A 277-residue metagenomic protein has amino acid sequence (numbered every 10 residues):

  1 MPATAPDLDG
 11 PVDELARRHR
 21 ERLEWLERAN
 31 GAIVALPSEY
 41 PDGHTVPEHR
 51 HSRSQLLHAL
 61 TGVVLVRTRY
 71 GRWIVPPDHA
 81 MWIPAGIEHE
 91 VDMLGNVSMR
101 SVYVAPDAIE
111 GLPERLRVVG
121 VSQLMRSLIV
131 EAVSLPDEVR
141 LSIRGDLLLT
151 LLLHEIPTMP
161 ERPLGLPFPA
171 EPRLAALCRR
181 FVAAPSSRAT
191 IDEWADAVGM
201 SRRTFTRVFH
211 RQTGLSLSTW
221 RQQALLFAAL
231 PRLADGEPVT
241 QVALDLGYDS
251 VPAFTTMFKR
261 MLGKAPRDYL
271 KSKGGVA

Functional and structural regions predicted by a protein language model:
M1-A3, T256-A277: …primarily DNA-binding HTH/wHTH and HhH modules…
M1-V63: Generic protein-terminus/edge-of-domain signal
Y70-A85: Short acidic-glycine-tyrosine-enriched beta hairpin
D78, F205, F209, A253-F254 (+1 more regions): Short hydrophobic/aromatic patch on the recognition helix
G86-I109, E114-L116: Ligand-binding loop in jelly-roll beta-barrel domains
I109-V182: Amphipathic alpha-helical segments enriched in hydrophobic/aromatic residues interleaved with Lys/Arg
A132-R140, E155-R162, L177-T190, F209 (+4 more regions): Basic, amphipathic alpha-helical hairpins
R188, D192, R211-V251, T255 (+1 more regions): Terminal helix-turn-helix DNA-binding modules in bacterial transcription factors
